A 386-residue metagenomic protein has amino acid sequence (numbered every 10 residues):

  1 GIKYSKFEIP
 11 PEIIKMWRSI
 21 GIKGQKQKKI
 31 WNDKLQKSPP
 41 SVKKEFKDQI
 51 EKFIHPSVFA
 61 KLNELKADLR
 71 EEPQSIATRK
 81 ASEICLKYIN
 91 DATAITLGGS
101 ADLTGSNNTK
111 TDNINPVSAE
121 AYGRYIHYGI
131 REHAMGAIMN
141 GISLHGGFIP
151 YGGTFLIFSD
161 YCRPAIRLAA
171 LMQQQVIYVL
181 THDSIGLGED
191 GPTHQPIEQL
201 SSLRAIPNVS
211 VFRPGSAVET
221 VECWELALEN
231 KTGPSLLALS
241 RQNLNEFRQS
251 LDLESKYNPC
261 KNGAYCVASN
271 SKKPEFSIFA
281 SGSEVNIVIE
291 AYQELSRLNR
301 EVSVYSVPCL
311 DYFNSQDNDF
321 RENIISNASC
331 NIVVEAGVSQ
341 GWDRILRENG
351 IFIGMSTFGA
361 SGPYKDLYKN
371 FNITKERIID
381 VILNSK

Functional and structural regions predicted by a protein language model:
G1-E8, E12, G186-P192, T220 (+1 more regions): Thiamine diphosphate
G1-R131, G141, S277, S281-S283 (+3 more regions): Conserved acidic/glycine
G1-W17, A170-Q175, D183, P207-S210: Mobile "lid/hinge" segments at catalytic clefts and subdomain interfaces of large enzymes
R79-Y88, Y161-A165, V221-E225, Q316-F320: Short alpha-helical segments and helix-capping/turn motifs at coil-helix boundaries
A92-T96, E120-R124, H145-I149, M172-I177 (+7 more regions): Short coil/turn connectors at secondary-structure junctions
L97, T104-L200, E222: Thiamine diphosphate
L97-S100, Y128, Y151-G152, Y178-L180 (+4 more regions): General beta-strand structural signal in soluble alpha/beta enzymes
